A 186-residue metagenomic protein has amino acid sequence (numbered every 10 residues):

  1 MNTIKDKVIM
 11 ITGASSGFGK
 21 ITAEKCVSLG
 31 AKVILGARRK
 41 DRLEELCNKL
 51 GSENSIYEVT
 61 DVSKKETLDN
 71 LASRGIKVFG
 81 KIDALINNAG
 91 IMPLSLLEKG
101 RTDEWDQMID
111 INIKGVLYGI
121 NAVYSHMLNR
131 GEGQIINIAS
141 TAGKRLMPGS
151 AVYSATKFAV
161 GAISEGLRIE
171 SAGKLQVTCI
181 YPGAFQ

Functional and structural regions predicted by a protein language model:
S15-S16: Conserved glycine-rich cofactor-binding loop
L29-L46: Conserved glycine-rich Rossmann-like NAD(P)H-binding loop of the short-chain dehydrogenase/reductase
V59-N70, T102: The beta1-alpha1 cofactor-binding region of Rossmann-like NAD(H)/NADP(H)-dependent oxidoreductases
L96-L97, E104-I109: Substrate-binding pocket helix/loop in short-chain dehydrogenase/reductase
E98, R145-A151: Active-site loop immediately N-terminal to the catalytic Tyr-X3-Lys motif of short-chain dehydrogenase/reductase
I120, T156: Active-site helix of classical SDR
S140: Residue(s) in the substrate-gating loop at a strand-loop-helix junction that position the organic substrate next
